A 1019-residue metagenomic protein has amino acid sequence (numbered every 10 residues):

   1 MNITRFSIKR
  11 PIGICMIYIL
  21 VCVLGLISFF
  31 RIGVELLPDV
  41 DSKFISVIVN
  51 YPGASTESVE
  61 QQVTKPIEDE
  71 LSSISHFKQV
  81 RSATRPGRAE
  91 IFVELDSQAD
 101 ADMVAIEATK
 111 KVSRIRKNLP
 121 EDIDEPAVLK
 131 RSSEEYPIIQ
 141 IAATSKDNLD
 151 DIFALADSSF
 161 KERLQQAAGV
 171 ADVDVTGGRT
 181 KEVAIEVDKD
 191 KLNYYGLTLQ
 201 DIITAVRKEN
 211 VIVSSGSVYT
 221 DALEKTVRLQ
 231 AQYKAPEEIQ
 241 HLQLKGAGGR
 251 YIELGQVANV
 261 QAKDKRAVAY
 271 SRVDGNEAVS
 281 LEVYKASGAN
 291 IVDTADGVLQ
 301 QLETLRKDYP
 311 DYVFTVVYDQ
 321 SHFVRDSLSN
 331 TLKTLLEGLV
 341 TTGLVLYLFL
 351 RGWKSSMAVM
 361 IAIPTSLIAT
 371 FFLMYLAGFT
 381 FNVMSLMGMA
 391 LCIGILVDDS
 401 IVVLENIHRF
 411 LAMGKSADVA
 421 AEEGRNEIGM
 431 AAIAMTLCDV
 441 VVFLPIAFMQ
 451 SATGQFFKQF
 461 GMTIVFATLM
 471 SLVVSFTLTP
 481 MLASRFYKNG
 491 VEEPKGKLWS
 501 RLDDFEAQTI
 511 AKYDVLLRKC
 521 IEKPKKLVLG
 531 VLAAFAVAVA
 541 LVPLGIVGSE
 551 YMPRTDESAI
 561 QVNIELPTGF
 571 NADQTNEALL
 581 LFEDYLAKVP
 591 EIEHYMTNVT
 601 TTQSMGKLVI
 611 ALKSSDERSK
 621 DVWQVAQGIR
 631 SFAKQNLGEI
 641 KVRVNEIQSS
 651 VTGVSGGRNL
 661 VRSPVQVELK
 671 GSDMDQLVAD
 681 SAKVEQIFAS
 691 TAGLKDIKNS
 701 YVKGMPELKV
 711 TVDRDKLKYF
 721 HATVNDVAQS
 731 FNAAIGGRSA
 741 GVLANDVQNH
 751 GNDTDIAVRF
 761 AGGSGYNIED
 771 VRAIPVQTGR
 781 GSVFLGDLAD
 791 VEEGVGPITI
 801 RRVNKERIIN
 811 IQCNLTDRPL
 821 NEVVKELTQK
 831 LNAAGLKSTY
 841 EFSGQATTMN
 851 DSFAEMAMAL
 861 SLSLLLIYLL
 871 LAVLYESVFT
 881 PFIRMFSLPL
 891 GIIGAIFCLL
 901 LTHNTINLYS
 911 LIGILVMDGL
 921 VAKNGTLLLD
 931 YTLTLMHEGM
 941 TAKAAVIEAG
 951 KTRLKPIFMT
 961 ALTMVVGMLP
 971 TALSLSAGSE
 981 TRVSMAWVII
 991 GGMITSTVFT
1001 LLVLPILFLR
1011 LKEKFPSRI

Functional and structural regions predicted by a protein language model:
M1-V34, I428, K497-Y551: Signature of alpha-helical transmembrane segments and their immediate interfacial
F6, L37, I48, E90 (+11 more regions): Extracytoplasmic/periplasmic membrane-proximal domains and adjacent transmembrane bundles of envelope biogenesis
L24-F30, E35, V340-R409, F466 (+6 more regions): Hydrophobic transmembrane alpha-helices and their membrane-interface caps in long multi-pass transport proteins
G33-V49, T84, R131-P137, T176 (+4 more regions): Membrane-proximal juxtamembrane linkers immediately C-terminal to transmembrane helices
V47, L164, F460, M985-A986: Structured binding elements
S58-K130, D190-V211, Q232, D573-V661 (+2 more regions): Solvent-exposed, membrane-proximal periplasmic/extracellular interface segments of envelope transport and secretion
V317, V324, L328, L404 (+4 more regions): Helix-loop junctions and hydrophobic alpha-helical segments within the transmembrane domains of large membrane
I393-I407, G429-F448, Q455-W499, L608 (+5 more regions): Transmembrane alpha-helices and their membrane-interface boundaries in multi-pass membrane transporters and channels
